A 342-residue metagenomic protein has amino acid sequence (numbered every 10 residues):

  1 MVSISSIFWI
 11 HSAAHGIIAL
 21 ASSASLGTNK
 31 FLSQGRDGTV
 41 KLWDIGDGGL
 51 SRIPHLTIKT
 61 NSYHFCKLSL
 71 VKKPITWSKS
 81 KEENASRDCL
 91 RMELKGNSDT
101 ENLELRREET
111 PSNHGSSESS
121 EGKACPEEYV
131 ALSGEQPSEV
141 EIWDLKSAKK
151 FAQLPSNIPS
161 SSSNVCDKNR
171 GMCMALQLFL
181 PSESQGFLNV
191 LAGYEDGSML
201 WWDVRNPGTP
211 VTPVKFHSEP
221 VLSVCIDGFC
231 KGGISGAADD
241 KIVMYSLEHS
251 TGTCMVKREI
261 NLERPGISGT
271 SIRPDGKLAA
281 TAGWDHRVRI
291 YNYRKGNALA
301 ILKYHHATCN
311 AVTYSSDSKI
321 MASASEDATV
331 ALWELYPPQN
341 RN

Functional and structural regions predicted by a protein language model:
M1, Q34-D37, S133-Q136, G193-D196 (+3 more regions): Conserved strand-to-loop turn within each blade of WD40 beta-propeller repeats
M1, V40-D44, V140-D144, M199-D203 (+3 more regions): WD40-repeat beta-propellers
I4-F31: Blade-loop segments of beta-propeller domains
S5-F8, S51-H55, F151-A152, P210-T212 (+3 more regions): A structural motif specific to WD40 beta-propellers
I10-I17, I58-F65, S156-C173, V214-V221 (+2 more regions): WD40/WD-repeat beta-propeller blade N-cap
L20-T28, S69-P74, E121-E127, L176-F187 (+4 more regions): Loop/turn segments within WD40 beta-propeller blades
D44-L50, K146-F151, S246-G252, E334-N342: Short loop/turn segments immediately following beta-strands, especially the blade-tip and inter-blade linker loops
T313-N342: Blade-level signature of beta-propeller repeat domains, shared across WD40, Kelch, NHL, RCC1 and BNR/Asp-box propellers
